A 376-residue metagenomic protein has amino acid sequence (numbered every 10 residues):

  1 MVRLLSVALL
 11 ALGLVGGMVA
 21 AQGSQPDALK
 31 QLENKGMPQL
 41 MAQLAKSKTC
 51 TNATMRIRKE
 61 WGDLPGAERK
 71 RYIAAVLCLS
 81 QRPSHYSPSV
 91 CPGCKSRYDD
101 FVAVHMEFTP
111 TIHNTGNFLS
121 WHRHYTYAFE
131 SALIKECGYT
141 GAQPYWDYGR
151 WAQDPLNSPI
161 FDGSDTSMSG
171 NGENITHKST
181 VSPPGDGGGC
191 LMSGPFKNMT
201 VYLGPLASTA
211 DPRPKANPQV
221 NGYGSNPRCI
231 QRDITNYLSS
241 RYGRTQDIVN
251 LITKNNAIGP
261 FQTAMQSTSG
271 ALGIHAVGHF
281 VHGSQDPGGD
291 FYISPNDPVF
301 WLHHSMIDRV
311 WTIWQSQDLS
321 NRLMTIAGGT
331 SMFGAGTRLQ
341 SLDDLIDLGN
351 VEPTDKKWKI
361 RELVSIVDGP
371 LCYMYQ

Functional and structural regions predicted by a protein language model:
M1-S24: Fungal secretory targeting signals
A20-Q376: Intrinsically disordered, flexible peripheral segments
